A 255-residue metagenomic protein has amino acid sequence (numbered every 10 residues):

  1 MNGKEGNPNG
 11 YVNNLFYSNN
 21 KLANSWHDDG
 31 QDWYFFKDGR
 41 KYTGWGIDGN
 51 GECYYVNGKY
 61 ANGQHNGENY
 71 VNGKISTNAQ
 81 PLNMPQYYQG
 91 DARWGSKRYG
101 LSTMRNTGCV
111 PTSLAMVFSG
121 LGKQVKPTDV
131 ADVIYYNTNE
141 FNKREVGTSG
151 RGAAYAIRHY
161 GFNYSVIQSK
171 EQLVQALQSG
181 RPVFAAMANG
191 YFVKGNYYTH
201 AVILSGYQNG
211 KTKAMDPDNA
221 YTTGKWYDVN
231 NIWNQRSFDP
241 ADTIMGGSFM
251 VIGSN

Functional and structural regions predicted by a protein language model:
M1-P81: Extracellular adhesion/carbohydrate-binding repeat motifs centered on closely spaced tryptophans
K74-N142, G224-Y227: Active-site-adjacent structural segments surrounding the nucleophilic cysteine of cysteine proteases and isopeptidases
D91, S113, V117-G122, T138 (+6 more regions): Sec/Tat-exported extracytoplasmic proteins
R105, V110-V117, V130, S149-A156 (+4 more regions): Stable alpha-helical elements in mature extracytoplasmic
Y136-Q168: Mid-length scaffold segments of soluble, non-membrane domains
F141-A153, F192-H200, T222-G224: Extracytoplasmic/secreted cell-surface and envelope-processing proteins
S165-N219, V251: Active-site-adjacent substructure of cysteine-protease-like catalytic cores
Y207-N255: Noncatalytic regulatory segments and standalone regulatory/sensor domains
